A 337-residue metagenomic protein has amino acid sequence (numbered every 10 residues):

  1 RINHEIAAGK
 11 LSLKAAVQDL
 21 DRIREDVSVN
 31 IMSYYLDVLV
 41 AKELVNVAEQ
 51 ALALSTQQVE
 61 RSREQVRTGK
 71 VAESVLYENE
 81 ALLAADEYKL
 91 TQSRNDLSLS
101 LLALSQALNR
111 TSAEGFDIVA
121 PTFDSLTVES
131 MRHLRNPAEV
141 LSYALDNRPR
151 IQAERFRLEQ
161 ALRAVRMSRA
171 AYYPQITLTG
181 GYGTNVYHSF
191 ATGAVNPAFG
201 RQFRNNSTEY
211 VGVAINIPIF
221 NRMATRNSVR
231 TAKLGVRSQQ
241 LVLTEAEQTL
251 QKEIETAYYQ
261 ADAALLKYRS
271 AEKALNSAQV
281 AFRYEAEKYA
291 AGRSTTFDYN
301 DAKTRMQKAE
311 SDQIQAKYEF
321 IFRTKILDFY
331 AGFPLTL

Functional and structural regions predicted by a protein language model:
R1, T122-R132, R166, T179-I217 (+1 more regions): Small/polar, glycine/serine/threonine/aspartate-rich low-complexity segments that form flexible
R1-R24, E49, S74, E78 (+4 more regions): Sec/SRP-type N-terminal targeting helices
H4, V119, S189-V195, N227 (+1 more regions): Outer-membrane beta-barrel translocator domains and adjoining extracellular loop/strand segments of Gram-negative
D26-Y143, Q260, A264, M306: Periplasmic alpha-helical coiled-coil/stalk elements that build and connect Gram-negative outer-membrane
V66-K70, Y289-R293, Y330: A short glycine-centered flexible hinge/capping loop motif at secondary-structure junctions
A72-S74, A291-Q315: Short terminal targeting/anchoring segments
S93, P149, A316: Metallo-beta-lactamase
S112, D312-L337: Acidic, low-complexity, intrinsically disordered peripheral segments
